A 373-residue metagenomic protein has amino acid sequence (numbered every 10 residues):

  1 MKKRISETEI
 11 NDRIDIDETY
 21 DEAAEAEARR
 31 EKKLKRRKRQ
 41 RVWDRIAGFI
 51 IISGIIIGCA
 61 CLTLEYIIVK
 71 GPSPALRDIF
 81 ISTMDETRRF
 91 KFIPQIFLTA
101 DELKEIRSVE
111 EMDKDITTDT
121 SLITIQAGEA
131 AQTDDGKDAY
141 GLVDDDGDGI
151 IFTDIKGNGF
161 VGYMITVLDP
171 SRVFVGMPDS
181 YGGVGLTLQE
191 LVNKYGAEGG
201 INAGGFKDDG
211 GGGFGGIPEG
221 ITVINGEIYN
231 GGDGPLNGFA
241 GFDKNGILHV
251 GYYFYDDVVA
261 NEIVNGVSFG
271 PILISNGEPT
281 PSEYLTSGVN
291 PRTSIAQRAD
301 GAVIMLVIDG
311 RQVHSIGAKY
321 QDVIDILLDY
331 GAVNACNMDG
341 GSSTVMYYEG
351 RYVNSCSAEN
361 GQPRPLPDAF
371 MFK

Functional and structural regions predicted by a protein language model:
K2-G231: Zymogen propeptides
F160-G162, K194-G196, P235-N237, S268 (+2 more regions): Extracytoplasmic
G162-T166, F239, I272, S294 (+1 more regions): Conserved hydrophobic/aromatic beta-strand scaffold that supports enzyme active sites
T166, E198-N202, G241, H249 (+3 more regions): Structural recognition of the beta-strand scaffold that forms the well-ordered cores of secreted hydrolase catalytic
V167-P170, G241-I247, N276, Q297-G301 (+1 more regions): Short acidic-glycine loop/turn motifs at beta-strand connectors
D179-V184, F254-V258, I308-Q312: Short, solvent-exposed aromatic-acidic interface loops
F206-L285: Active-site-adjacent helix-turn-beta-strand microarchitecture at beta-sheet edges that either contains or buttresses
G211-D233, E283-V333, S343-K373: Conserved, well-ordered active-site substructure
